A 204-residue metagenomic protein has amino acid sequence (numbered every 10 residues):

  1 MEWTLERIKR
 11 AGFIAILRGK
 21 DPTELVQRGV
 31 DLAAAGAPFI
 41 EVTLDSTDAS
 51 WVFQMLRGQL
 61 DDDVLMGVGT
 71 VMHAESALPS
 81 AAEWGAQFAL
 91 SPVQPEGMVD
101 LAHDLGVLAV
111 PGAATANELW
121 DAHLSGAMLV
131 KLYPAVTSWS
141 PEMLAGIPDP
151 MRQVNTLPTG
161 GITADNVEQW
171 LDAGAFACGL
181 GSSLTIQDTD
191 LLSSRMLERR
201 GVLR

Functional and structural regions predicted by a protein language model:
M1-Q87, D104-L105, Q153-T156, A164-D165 (+1 more regions): Conserved N-terminal beta1-alpha1 strand-loop-helix module at the mouth
G36, G85, V93, G106 (+3 more regions): Conserved functional loop/turn residues at catalytic and ligand-binding sites
E41, G67, L90, V110 (+2 more regions): Conserved beta-strand positions in the central sheet of alpha/beta enzyme cores
L44, T70, P92-V93, A113-T115 (+3 more regions): Short secondary-structure boundary segments
H73-W84, N117-S125, D149, T156 (+1 more regions): Catalytic cores of alpha/beta
S76-A77, M98-A102, L119-G126, S140-M143 (+2 more regions): Short, charged, surface-exposed secondary-structure boundary motifs
F88-M98, K131-P141, A173-R195: Glycine-rich phosphate-binding active-site loops on the catalytic face of alpha/beta enzymes
P92-S138: Histidine/lysine/aspartate-rich catalytic loop segments that bind and position anionic ligands
